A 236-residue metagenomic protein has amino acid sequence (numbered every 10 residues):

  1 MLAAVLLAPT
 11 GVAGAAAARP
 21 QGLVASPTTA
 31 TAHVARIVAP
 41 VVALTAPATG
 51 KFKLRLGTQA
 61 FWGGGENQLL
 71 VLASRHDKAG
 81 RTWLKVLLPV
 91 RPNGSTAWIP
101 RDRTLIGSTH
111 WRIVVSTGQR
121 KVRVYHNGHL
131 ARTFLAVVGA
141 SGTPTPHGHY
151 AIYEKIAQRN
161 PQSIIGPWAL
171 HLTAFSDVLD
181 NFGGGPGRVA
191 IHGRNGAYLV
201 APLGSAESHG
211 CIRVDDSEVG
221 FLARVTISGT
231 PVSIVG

Functional and structural regions predicted by a protein language model:
M1-A17: Secretory targeting and sorting signals
A17-D77: Beta-loop motif signature
A17-T31, L87-V115, H126: Boundary regions of SH3-family modules and the immediately adjacent low-complexity/disordered segments in eukaryotic
P20, V90, R103-R112, A140-H149 (+1 more regions): Exported/periplasmic cell-wall-interacting domains
F61-R103: SH3/SH3-like beta-barrel superfamily modules
V122: Gly/Thr-rich phosphate-binding beta-strand-loop-beta motif of the actin/hexokinase/Hsp70
G128-L130: Residue-level signal for glycine
T133-L135: Residue-level detector of high-confidence beta-strand sites
